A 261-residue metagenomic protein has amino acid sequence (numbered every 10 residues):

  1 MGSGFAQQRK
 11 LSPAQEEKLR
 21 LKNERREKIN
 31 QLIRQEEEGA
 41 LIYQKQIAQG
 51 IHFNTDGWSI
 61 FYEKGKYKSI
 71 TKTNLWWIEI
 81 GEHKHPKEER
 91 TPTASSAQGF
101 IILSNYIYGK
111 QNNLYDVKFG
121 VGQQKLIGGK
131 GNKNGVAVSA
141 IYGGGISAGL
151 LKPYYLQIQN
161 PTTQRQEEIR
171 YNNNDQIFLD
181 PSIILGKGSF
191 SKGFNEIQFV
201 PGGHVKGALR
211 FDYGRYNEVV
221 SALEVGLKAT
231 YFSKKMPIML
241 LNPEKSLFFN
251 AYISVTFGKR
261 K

Functional and structural regions predicted by a protein language model:
M1-A40, K261: Cleavable N-terminal export/targeting peptides
I29, E36-Y43, A94-N105, P181-F190 (+1 more regions): Flexible, solvent-exposed coil segments and beta strand-coil junctions, predominantly the extracellular/periplasmic
Q35-K45, Y67-N74, Q111, G128-V138 (+2 more regions): Short loop/turn motifs that connect adjacent beta-strands in outer-membrane beta-barrel proteins
E36, Q46-A48, E63, L103-Y108 (+3 more regions): Extracellular loop and loop/strand-boundary signature of outer-membrane beta-barrel proteins
Y43-I47, N54-W58, K72-N74, N113-V117 (+4 more regions): Residues that define the transmembrane beta-barrel architecture of outer-membrane proteins
I51, I60-K66, F119-K125, G144-A148 (+3 more regions): Residues on the lipid-exposed face of transmembrane beta-strands in outer-membrane beta-barrel proteins
I80-D116, G122-K133: Outer-membrane beta-barrel translocator/channel fold
I141-L223, K228-L240, E244, F257: Outer-membrane beta-barrel transmembrane domain signature
